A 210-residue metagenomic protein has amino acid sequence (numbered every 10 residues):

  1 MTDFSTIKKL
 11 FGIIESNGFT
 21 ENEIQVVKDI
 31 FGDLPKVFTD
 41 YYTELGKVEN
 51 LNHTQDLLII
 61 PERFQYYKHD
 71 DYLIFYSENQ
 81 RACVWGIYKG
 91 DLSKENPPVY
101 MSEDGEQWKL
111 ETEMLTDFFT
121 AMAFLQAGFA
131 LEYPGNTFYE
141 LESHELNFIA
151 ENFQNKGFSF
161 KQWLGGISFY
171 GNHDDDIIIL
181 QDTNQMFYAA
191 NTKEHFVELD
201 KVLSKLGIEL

Functional and structural regions predicted by a protein language model:
M1-K109, Q126-L164, G207-E209: A surface-exposed partner-binding patch
I60, E111-M114, D176: Functionally constrained cores in energy, signaling, and assembly domains
T112-F129: Short, structured interface segments
L164-L210: Extended, charged low-complexity segments that frequently continue into or abut oligomerization scaffolds
